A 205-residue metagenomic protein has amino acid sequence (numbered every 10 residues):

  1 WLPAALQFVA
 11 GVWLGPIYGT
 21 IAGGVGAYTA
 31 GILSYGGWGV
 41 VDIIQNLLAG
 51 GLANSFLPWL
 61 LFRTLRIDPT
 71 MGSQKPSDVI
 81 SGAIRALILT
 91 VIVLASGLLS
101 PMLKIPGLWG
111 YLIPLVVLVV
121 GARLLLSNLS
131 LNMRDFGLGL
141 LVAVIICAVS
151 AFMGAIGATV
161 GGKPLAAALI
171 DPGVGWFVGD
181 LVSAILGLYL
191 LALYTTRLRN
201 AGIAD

Functional and structural regions predicted by a protein language model:
W1-I67, G82, G97-K104, W109-Y111 (+1 more regions): Alpha-helical membrane segments and adjacent membrane-interface helices in multi-pass membrane proteins
V9, G24-Y28, L48, L140 (+4 more regions): Residue-level signature of the transmembrane alpha-helical core of multi-pass small-molecule transporters
G11-W13, G82-I92, G139-A151: Small-residue-rich segments of transmembrane alpha-helices in multi-pass membrane proteins, especially helix faces
I17-T20, D135-G139: Membrane-interfacial loop-to-transmembrane alpha-helix junctions, especially the N-terminal start
G19, Y28-S34, V91-L98, I145-A166: Hydrophobic transmembrane alpha-helices
V41-Q45, G137-G139, D171: Short alpha-helical transmembrane interface motifs in multi-pass membrane proteins
G51-L60, L140-I156, F177, L181: Mid-bilayer segments of alpha-helical transmembrane spans in multi-pass integral membrane proteins that mediate
D68-D135, G162-D205: Alpha-helical transmembrane segments and their cytosolic interface
